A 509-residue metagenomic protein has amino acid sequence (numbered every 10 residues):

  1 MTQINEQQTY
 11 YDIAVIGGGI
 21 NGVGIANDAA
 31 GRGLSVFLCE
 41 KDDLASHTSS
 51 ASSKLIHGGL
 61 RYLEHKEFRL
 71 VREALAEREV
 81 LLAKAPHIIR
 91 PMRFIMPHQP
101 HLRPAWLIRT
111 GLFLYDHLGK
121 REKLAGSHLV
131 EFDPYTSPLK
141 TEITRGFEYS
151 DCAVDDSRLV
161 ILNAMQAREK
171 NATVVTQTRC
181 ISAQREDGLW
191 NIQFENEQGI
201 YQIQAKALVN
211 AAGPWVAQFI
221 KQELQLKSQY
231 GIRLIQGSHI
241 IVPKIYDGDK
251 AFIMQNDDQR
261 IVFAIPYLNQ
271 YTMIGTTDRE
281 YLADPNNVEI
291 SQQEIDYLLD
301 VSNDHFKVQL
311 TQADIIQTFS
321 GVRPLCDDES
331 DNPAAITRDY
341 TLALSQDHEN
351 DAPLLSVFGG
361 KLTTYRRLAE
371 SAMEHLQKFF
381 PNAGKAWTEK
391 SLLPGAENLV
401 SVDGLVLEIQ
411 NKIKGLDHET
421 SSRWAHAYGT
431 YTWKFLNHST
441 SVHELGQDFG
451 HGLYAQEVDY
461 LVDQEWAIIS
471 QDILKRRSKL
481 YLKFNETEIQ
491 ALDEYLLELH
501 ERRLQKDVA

Functional and structural regions predicted by a protein language model:
Q7-G19: Beta1/beta-strand and adjacent pyrophosphate-binding region of the FAD-binding site in flavoprotein oxidoreductases
T9-Y11, Q198-A207: Core beta-strand elements of the Rossmann-like FAD/NAD(P) dinucleotide-binding domain in flavoenzyme oxidoreductases
I16, I203-G213: Short hydrophobic core segments
A30-S50: Glycine-rich FAD pyrophosphate-binding loop
K54-T136: Dinucleotide-binding Rossmann-like beta1-alpha1 core, especially the glycine-rich loop that anchors the ADP
H98-V175, A183-E186, V308, D327-Y340 (+1 more regions): Flavin (FAD/FMN) cofactor-binding and adjacent substrate-gating region of FAD-dependent oxidoreductase domains
S150, D156-R158, Q166, L224-D247 (+6 more regions): C-terminal catalytic lobe of FAD-dependent flavoproteins
N210-Q225: Flavin (primarily FAD) binding-site architecture
